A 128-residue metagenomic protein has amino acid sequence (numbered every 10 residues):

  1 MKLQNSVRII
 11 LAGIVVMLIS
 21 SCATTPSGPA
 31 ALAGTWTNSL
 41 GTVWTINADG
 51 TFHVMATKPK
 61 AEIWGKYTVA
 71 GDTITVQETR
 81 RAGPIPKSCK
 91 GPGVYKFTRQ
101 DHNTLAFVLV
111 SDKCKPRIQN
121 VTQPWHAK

Functional and structural regions predicted by a protein language model:
K2-I10: Bacterial N-terminal signal peptides that target proteins for export
G13-I14: Classic N-terminal secretory signal peptides
L18-S21: C-terminal motif of bacterial Sec signal peptides marking the signal peptidase cleavage site
A23-T37, W44-N47, H126-K128: N-terminal helix-cap/turn-to-beta initiation motif at the start of protein domains
T24, A106-K128: Edge beta-strand at a domain terminus
N38-V43, A56-C114: Contiguous, well-ordered beta-strand patches that form the walls/edges of small beta-barrel/beta-sandwich domains
